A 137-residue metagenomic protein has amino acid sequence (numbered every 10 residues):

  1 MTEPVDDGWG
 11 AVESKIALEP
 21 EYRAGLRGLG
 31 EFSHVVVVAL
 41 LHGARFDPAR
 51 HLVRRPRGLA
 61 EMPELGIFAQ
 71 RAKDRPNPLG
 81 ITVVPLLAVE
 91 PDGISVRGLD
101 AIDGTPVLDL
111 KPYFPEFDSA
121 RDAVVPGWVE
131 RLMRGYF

Functional and structural regions predicted by a protein language model:
M1-I81, L87-F137: Cys-His-centered catalytic/binding microenvironment captured across papain-like cysteine peptidases and homologous
